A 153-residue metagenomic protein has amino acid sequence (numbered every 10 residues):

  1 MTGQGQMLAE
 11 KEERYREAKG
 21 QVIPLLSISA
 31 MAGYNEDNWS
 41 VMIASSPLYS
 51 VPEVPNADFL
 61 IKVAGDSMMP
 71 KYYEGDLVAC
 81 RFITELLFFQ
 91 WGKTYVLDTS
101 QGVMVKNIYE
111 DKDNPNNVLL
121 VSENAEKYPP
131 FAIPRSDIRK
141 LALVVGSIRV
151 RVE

Functional and structural regions predicted by a protein language model:
M1-E74, T84-F88, I138, V150-E153: Short, positionally conserved secondary-structure boundary motifs
V54-E153: Acidic/glycine-rich C-terminal interaction modules and beta/coil loop segments that lie outside canonical DNA-binding
